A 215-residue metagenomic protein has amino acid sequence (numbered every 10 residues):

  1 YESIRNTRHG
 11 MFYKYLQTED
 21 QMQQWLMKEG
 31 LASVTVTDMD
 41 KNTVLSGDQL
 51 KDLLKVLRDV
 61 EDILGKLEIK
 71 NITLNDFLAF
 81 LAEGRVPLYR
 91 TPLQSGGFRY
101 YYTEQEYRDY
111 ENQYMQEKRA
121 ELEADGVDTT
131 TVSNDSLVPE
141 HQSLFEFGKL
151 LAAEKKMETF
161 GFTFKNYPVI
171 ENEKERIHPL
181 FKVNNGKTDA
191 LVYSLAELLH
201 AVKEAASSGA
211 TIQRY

Functional and structural regions predicted by a protein language model:
Y1-R214: Conserved phosphate-chemistry cores used by DNA topoisomerases
